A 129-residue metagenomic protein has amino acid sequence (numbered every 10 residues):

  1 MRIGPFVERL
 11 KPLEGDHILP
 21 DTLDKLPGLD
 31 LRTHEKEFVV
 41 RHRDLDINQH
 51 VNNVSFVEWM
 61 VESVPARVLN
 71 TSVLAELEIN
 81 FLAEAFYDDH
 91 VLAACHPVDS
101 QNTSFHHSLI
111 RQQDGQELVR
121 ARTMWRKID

Functional and structural regions predicted by a protein language model:
M1-D24, G28-D30, A85-Y87, P97-D129: HotDog/MaoC-like acyl-thioester-processing domains
M1-V73: Hot-dog-fold acyl-thioester-processing enzymes
E37-R41, N80, M124-R126: Generic structural detector for well-ordered beta-strands
H42, E62, A83, K127-D129: Non-catalytic surface loops within mature trypsin-like serine protease
N48, V73, A83-A85, Q101: Short amphipathic alpha-helical interaction segments
E62, E76, N80-Y87, L92: Extended serine/threonine-enriched, polar tracts that run as long, contiguous segments within proteins
L74-E76, R120: Hydrophobic residues on conserved beta-strands that form the core of alpha/beta folds
